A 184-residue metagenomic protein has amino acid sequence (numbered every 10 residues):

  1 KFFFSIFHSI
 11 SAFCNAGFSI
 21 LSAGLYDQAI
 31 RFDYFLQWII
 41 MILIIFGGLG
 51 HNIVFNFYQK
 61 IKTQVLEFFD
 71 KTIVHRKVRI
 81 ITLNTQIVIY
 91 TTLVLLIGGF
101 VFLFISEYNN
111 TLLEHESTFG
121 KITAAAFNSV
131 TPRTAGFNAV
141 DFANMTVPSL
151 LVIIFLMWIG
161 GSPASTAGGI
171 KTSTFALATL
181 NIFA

Functional and structural regions predicted by a protein language model:
K1-A184: Membrane-proximal intracellular helices of multi-pass ion channels
